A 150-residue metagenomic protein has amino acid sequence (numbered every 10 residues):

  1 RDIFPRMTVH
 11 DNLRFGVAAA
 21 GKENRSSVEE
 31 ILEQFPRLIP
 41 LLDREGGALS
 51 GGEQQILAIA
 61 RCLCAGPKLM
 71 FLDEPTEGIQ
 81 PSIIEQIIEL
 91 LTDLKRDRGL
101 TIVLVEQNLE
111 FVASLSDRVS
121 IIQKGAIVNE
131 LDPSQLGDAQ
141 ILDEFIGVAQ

Functional and structural regions predicted by a protein language model:
M7-S26, Q34-P36, V128-L131, V148-Q150: ABC-type ATPase nucleotide-binding domains, specifically the catalytic core motifs of the NBD
E45-L49, E53: Conserved ABC ATPase signature
C62-L63: ABC ATPase C-loop
G66: Conserved catalytic motifs of ABC-family nucleotide-binding domains
M70-E74: Catalytic Walker B motif of ABC-type/P-loop ATPase nucleotide-binding domains
E85-R98: Helical segment within the ABC ATPase nucleotide-binding domain
E106-Q107: H-loop/switch region of ABC-family ATPase nucleotide-binding domains
L115-E130, G137-Q150: C-terminal boundary and immediately downstream tail of ABC-type ATPase nucleotide-binding domains
